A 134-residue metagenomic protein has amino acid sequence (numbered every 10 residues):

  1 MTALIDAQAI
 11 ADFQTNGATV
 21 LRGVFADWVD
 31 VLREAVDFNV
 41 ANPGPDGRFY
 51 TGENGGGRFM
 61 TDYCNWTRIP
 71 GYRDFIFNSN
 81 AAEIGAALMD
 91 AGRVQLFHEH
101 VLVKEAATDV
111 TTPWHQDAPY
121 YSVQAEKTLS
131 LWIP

Functional and structural regions predicted by a protein language model:
M1-W114, P119-S122: Non-heme Fe(II)-dependent double-stranded beta-helix
S122-P134: Short, conserved beta-strand element in jelly-roll/cupin
